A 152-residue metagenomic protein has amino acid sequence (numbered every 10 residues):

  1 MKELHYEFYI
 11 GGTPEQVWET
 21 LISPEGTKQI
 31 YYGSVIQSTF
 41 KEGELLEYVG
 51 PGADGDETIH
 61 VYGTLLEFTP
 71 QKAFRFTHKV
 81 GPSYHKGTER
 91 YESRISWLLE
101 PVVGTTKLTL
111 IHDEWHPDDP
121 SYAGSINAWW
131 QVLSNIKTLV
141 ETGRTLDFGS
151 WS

Functional and structural regions predicted by a protein language model:
M1-Q37: Hydrophobic ligand-binding cavity/cleft-lining segments
E3-E7, L45, H60, A73 (+2 more regions): Intrinsic-disorder/low-complexity, polar/charged segments enriched in Ser/Thr/Lys/Arg/Asp/Glu/Gln
V17-W18, T27, L46-Y48, L65 (+4 more regions): Hydrophobic pocket/interface hotspot
Q29, I36-Q37, D56-V103: Hydrophobic-ligand binding "helix-grip"
S34-V49, G55-E57: A solvent-exposed, acidic/Ser-Thr-rich amphipathic alpha-helical stretch
L45-P51, T77-P82, I111-D113: Generic short beta-strand segments
Y84-W130: Beta-strand/loop substructures that line and gate deep hydrophobic ligand-binding cavities in soluble
E114-S152: A conserved amphipathic terminal alpha-helix motif
